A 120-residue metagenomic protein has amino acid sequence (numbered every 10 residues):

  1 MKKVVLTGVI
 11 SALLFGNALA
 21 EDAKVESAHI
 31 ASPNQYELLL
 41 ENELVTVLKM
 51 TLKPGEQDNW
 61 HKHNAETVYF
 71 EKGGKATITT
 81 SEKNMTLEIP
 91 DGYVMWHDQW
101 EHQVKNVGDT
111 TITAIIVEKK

Functional and structural regions predicted by a protein language model:
M1-V4: Positively charged n-region of N-terminal signal peptides that target proteins for export
T7-G16: Bacterial N-terminal signal peptides
G16-D22: Sec/Tat signal peptide C-region and signal peptidase I cleavage site
D22-E43: Short N-terminal segments immediately surrounding and downstream of signal-peptide cleavage
T46-H63, D98: Conserved short histidine dyad/triad with adjacent acidic residue
H63-E82: Glycine- and acidic-residue-biased ligand/ion/polar-headgroup-sensing regions
K83-Q99: Short acidic-glycine-tyrosine-enriched beta hairpin
Q99-K120: Ligand-binding loop in jelly-roll beta-barrel domains
